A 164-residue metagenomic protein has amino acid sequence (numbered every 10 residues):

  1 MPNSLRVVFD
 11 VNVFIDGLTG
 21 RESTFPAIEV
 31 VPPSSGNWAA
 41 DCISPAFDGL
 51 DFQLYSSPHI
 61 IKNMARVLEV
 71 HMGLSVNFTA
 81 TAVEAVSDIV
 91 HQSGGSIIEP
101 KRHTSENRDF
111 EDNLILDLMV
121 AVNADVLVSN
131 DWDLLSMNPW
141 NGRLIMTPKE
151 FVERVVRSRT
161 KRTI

Functional and structural regions predicted by a protein language model:
M1-S56: Short, well-structured N-terminal submotif of metal-dependent ribonuclease cores
V8, L127-V128: Structural motif
V11, P58, N130-W132: Short secondary-structure boundary segments
D16-L18, V67, M137, R154-V155: Residues that scaffold the ATP/ADP-binding catalytic core of kinase and kinase-like folds
R21-T24, V70, N141-L144: Short, glycine/charged-enriched secondary-structure capping and boundary segments
I43-R102: PIN-domain endoribonuclease scaffold, especially VapC-family toxins
S87-V126, W132: Active-site neighborhoods of divalent-metal-dependent phosphate/nucleic-acid chemistry enzymes
S105, V120-V126, W132-I164: Acidic, PIN/NYN-like endoribonuclease modules and their adjacent C-terminal/linker elements
